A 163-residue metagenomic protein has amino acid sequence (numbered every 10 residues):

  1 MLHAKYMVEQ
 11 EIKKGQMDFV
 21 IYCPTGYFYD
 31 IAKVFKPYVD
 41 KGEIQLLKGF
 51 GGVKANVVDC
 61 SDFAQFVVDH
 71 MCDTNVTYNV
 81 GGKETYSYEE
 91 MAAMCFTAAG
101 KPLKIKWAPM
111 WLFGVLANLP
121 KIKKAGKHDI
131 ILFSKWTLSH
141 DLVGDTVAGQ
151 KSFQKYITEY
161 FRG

Functional and structural regions predicted by a protein language model:
M1-K101: Oxidoreductase cofactor-interface core, primarily capturing Rossmann-like NAD(P)-dependent enzymes
L2, K106, T146-V147: A generic helix-loop boundary/linker signal
V58, Y86, A108, A148-K151: Short coil/turn linker and secondary-structure boundary residues
T77-Y78, L103-V115: C-terminal "lid/loop" region of Rossmann-like NAD(P)-dependent oxidoreductases
M110-G163: A hydrophobic C-terminal alpha-helical subdomain
